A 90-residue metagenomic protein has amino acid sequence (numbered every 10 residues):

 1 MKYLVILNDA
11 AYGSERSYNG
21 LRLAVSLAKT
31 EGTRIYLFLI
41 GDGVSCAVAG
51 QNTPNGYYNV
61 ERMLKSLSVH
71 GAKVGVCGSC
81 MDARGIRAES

Functional and structural regions predicted by a protein language model:
K2, T33-Y36, K73: Residues at the starts of beta-strands that form the adenosine-phosphate
L4-Y18, A47-N52: Short, glycine-rich nucleotide/cofactor-binding loops
V5, L37-L39, V76: Structural beta-sheet core signal
S17-G32, L37: Histidine-anchored nucleotide/phosphate-binding helix
T33, D42, T53: N-terminal active-site beta-alpha-beta segment that forms phosphate/nucleotide-binding and substrate-recognition loops
F38-V48, S79-C80: Short, conserved active-site loops that position catalytic residues or coordinate cofactors/metal ions across diverse
T53-D82: A glycine-rich helix N-cap at a beta->alpha junction
A83-S90: C-terminal structural segments of small proteins and small subunits
